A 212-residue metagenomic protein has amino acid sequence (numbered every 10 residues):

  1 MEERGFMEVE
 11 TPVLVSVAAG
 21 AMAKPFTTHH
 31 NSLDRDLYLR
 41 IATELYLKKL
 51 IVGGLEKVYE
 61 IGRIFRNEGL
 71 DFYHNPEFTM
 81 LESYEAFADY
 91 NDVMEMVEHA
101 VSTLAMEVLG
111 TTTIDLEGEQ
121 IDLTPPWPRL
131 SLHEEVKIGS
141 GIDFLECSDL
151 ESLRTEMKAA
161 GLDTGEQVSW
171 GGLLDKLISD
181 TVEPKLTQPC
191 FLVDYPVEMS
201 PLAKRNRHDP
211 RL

Functional and structural regions predicted by a protein language model:
E2-L212: Class II aminoacyl-tRNA synthetase catalytic cores and aaRS-like
